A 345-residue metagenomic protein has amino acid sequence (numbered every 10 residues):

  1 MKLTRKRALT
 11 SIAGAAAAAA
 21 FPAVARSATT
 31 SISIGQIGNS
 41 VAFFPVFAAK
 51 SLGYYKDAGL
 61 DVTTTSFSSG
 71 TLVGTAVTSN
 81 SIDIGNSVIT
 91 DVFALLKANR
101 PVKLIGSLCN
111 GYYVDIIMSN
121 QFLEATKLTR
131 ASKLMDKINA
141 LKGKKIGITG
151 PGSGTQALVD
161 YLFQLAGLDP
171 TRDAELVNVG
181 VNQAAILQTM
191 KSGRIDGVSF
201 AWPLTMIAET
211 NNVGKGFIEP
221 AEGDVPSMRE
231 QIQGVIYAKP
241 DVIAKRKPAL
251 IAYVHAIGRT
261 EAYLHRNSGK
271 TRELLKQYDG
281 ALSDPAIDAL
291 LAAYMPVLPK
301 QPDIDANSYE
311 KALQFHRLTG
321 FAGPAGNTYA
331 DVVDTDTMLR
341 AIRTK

Functional and structural regions predicted by a protein language model:
R7-S27: N-terminal export signals
S27-T171, E175-V179, D196-W202, E219: Short, glycine-/small- and polar/acidic-enriched structural segments that line small-molecule recognition paths
G53, T75, S79, F93 (+12 more regions): Solvent-exposed, polar/charged alpha-helical surfaces in well-ordered, non-transmembrane soluble domains, broadly
D57, L123-S132, G223-R229, P296-D305: Short, solvent-exposed loop/beta-turn-alpha elements that line the ligand-binding surface or hinge of extracytoplasmic
S81, N86-I89, L96-N99, K145-G150 (+6 more regions): Sec/Tat-exported extracytoplasmic proteins
N182-Q277: Pocket-lining segment of extracytoplasmic ligand-binding domains
A244-A322: Secondary-structure end/capping motifs
Q314-K345: Conserved C-terminal helix/tail region of periplasmic/extracytoplasmic solute-binding proteins
